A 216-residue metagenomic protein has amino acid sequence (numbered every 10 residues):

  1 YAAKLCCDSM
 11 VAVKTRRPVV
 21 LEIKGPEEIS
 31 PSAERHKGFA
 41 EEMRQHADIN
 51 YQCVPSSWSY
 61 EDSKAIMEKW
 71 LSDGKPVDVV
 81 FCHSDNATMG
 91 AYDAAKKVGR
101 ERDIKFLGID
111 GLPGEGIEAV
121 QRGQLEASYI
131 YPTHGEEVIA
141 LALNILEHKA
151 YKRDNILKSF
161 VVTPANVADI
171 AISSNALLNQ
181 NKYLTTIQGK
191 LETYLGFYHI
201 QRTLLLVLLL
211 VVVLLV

Functional and structural regions predicted by a protein language model:
Y1-H46, C53, Y151-V167: An alpha-beta-alpha
Y1-V20, D62-K64, L112-G116, P132-E147: Hydrophobic alpha-helical segments within soluble ligand-binding/sensing domains
K4-A12, A40, R44, D48 (+5 more regions): Sec-exported extracytoplasmic/periplasmic mature domains
R17, P76-V77, L125: Local beta-strand N-terminus motif with an aromatic residue
I23-E27, E42-M43, G135-L210: Hinge/cleft segment of the Venus flytrap/periplasmic-binding protein
G38-F39, Q52-E118, I139: Hydrophobic alpha-helical
F81, E126-Y129: Paired acidic/hydrophobic, glycine-rich loop segments that form the ligand-binding mouth/hinge of periplasmic-binding
V212-V216: Juxtamembrane interface at the cytosolic side of transmembrane helices
